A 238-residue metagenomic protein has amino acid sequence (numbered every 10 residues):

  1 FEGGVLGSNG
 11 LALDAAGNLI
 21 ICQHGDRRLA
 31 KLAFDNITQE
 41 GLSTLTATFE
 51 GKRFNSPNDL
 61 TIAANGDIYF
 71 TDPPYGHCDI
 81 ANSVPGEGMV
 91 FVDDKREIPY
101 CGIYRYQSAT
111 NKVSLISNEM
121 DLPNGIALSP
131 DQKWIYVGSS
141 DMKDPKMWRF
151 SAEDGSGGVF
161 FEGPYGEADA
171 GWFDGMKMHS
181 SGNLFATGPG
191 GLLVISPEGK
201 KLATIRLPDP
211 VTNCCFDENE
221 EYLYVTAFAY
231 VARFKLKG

Functional and structural regions predicted by a protein language model:
F1-L19, Q23, F49-I68, E97-G102 (+5 more regions): Beta-rich, blade/repeat-based domains predominating in secreted/periplasmic proteins but also intracellular
H24, P73-Y75, S140-M142, P189 (+2 more regions): Short loop/turn segments immediately following the C-termini of beta-strands
D26-D93, Y100: Asp-box/WD-like beta-propeller blade repeats and closely related beta-sheet repeat scaffolds
R28-A30, G102-Y104, K146-W148, G191-L193 (+1 more regions): A short loop-to-beta-strand structural motif that recurs across blades of beta-propeller domains
A33, D72, Q107, S117-M120 (+2 more regions): Short, structured patches in soluble enzyme cores that scaffold and shape functional sites
A33-T38, Q107-N111, S151-G155, S196-K200 (+1 more regions): Short loop/turn segments that connect beta-strands within beta-propeller blades
S43, S114, G158, L202-A203: A structural motif specific to WD40 beta-propellers
N65, P73-R105, V113-I116, V137-G166: Histidine/lysine/aspartate-rich catalytic loop segments that bind and position anionic ligands
